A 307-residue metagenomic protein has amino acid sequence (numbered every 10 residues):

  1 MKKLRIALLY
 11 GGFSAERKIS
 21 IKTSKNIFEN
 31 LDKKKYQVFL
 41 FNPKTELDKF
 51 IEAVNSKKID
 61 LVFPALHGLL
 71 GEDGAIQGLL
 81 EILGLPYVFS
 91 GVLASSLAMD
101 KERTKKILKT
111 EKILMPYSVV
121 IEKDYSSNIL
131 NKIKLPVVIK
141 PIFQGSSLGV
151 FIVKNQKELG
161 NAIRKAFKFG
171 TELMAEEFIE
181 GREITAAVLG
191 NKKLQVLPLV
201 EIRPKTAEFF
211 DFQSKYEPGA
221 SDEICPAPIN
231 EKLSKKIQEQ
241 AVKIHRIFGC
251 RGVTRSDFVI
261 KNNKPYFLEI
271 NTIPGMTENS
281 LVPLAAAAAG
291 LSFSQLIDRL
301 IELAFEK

Functional and structural regions predicted by a protein language model:
M1-L93, L97-M99, R103, E122-I129 (+1 more regions): ATP-binding N-terminal substructure of ATP-dependent carboxylate-amine bond-forming enzymes
K2-L9, K22, V54, L97-R182: Active-site nucleotide/adenylate-binding loops and adjacent lid/helix of ATP-dependent enzymes
K3-L9, E217-A227, L281: A short small-residue
L4, N230-K307: ATP-dependent carboxylate activation and anion-phosphoryl transfer catalytic cores that bind Mg-ATP to form
V38, P86-Y87, M115, V137 (+1 more regions): Hydrophobic beta-strand scaffold residues
G78-Y87, N155-G160, A289: A glycine- and small-aliphatic-rich helix-loop capping segment at beta-alpha/alpha-beta transitions that lines
K154-E239, V259-I260, K264-Y266: Phosphate-binding site of ATP-dependent enzymes
